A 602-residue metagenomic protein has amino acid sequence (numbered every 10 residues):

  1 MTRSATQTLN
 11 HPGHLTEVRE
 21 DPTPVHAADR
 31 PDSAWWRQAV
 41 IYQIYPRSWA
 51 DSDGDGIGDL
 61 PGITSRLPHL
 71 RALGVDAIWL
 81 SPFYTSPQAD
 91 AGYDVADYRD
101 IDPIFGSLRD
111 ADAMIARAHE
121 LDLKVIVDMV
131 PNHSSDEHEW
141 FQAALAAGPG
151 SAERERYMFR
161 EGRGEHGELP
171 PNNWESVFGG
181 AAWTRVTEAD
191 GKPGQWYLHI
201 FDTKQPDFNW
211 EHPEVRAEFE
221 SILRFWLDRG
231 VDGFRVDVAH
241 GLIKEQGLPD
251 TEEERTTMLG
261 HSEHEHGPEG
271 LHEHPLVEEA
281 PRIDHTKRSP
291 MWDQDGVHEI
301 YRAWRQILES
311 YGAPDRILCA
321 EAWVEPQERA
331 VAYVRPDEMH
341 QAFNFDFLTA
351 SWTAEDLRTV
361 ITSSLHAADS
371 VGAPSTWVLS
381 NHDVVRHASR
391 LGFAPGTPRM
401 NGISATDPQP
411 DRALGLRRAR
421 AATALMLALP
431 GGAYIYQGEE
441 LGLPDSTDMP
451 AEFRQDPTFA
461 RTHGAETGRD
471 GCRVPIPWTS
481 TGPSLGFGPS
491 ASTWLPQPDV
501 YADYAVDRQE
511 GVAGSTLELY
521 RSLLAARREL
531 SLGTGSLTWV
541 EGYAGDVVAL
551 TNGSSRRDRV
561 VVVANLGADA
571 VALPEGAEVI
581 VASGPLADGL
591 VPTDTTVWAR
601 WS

Functional and structural regions predicted by a protein language model:
T2-G576, S583-S602: Active-site and adjacent substrate-binding regions of carbohydrate-active enzymes
